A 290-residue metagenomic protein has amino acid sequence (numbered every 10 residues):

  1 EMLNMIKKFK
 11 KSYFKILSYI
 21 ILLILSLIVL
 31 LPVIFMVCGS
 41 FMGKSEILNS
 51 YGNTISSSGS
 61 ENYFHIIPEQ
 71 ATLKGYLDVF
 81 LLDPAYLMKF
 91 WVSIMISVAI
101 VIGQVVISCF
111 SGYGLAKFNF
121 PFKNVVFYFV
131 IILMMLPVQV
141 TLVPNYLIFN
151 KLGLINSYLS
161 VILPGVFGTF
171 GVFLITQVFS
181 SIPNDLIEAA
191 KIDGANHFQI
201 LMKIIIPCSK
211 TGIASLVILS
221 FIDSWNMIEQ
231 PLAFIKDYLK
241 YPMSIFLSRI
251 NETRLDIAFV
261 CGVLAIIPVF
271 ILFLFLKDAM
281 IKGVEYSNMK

Functional and structural regions predicted by a protein language model:
E1-N4: Short, Lys/Arg-enriched N-terminal segments with co-localized hydrophobic residues within the first ~10-30 amino acids
I6-K290: A structural signal for multi-pass alpha-helical bundles of membrane permease subunits that mediate small-molecule
